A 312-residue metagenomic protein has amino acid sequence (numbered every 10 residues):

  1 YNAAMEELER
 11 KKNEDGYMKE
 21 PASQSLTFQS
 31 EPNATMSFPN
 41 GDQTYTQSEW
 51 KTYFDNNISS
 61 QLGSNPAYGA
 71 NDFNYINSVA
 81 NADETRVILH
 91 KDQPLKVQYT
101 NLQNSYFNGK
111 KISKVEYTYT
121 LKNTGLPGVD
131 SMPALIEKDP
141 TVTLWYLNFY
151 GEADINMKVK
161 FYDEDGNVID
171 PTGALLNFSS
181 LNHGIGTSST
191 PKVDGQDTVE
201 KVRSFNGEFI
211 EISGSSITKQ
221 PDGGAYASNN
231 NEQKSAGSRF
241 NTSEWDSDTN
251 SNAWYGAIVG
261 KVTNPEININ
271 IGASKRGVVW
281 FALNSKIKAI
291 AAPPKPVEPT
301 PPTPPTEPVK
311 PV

Functional and structural regions predicted by a protein language model:
Y1-P39, W280-V312: Intrinsically disordered, low-complexity repeat and linker tracts
N13-Y146: N-terminal targeting leaders for non-cytosolic proteins
N40-D42, E84-T85, D92, G109 (+6 more regions): Intrinsic-disorder/low-complexity loop/linker signature
T52, N182-T300, V309: Contiguous ligand/interfacial binding patches
E84, Y99, Y117, I217 (+2 more regions): Intrinsically disordered/low-complexity terminal segments and short unstructured peptides
P94, Y99, E152-N156, P171-F178 (+2 more regions): Extracellular structured ligand-interaction cores
V97, V115-Y119, M157-V159, I267-I269 (+1 more regions): Hydrophobic beta-strand residues in large extracellular and virion-surface proteins
K114-T198: Extracellular-facing segments of soluble proteins and assemblies that are Gly/Ser/Thr-biased and enriched in aromatics
